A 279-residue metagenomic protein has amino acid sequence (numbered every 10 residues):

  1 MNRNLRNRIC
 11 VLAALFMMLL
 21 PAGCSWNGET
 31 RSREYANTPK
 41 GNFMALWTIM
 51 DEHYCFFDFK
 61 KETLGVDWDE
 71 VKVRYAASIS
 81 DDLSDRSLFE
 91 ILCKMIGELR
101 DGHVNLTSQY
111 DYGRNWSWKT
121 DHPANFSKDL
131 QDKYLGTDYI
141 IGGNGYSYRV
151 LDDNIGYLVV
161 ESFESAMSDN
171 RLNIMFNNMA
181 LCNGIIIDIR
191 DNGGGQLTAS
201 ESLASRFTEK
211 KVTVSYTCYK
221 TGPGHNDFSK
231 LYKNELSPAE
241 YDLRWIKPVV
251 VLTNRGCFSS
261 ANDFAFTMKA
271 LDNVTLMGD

Functional and structural regions predicted by a protein language model:
M1-R31: Bacterial Sec-dependent N-terminal signal peptides
G23-Y219, G224-E235, P248: Flexible, low-complexity junctional segments that flank or bridge functional domains
I185, F258, L271-D279: Short, well-structured beta-strand/strand-turn elements
D191, V251-S260: Active-site neighborhood of thiol-dependent amide/isopeptide-bond enzymes
E240-L252: Short, conserved helix/loop micro-motifs enriched in His/Cys and acidic residues
